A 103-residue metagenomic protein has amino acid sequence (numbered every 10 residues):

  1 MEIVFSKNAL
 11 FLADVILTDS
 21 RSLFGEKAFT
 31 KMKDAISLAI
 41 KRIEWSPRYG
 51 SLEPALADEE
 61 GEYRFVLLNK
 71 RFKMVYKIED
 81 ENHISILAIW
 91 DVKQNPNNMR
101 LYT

Functional and structural regions predicted by a protein language model:
M1-S37: Arg/Lys-rich, positively charged N-terminal/basic patches that mediate binding to nucleic acids
S22, E26, W45, Y49-L52 (+1 more regions): Charged, solvent-exposed alpha-helical segments that act as regulatory interaction surfaces
K41-L67: A short, surface-exposed loop/turn module that caps and links secondary-structure elements
L68-T103: Enriched for short, Lys/Arg-rich terminal
